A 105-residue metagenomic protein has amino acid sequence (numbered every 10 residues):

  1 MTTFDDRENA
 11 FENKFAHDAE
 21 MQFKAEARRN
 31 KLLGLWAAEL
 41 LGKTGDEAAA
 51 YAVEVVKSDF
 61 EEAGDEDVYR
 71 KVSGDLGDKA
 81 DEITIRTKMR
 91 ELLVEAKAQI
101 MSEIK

Functional and structural regions predicted by a protein language model:
M1-K105: A charge-rich, low-complexity, intrinsically flexible signal that marks solvent-exposed coils, linkers, repeats
